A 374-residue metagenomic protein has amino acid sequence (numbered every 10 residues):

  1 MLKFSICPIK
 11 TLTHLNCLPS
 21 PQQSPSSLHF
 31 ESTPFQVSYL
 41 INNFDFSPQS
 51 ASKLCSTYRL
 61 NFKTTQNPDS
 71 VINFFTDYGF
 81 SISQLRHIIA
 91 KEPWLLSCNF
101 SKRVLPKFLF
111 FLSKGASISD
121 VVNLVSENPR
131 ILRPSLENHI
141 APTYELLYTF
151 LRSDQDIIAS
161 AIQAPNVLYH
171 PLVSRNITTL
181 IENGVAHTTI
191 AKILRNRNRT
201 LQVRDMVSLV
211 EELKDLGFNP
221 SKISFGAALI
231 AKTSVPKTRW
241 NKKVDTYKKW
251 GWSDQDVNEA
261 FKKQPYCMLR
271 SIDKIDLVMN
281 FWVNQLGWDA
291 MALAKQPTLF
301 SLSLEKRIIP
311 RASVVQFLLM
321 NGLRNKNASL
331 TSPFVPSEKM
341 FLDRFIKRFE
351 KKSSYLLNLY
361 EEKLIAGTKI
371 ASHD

Functional and structural regions predicted by a protein language model:
M1-D374: Long amphipathic alpha-helical repeat/alpha-solenoid cores
